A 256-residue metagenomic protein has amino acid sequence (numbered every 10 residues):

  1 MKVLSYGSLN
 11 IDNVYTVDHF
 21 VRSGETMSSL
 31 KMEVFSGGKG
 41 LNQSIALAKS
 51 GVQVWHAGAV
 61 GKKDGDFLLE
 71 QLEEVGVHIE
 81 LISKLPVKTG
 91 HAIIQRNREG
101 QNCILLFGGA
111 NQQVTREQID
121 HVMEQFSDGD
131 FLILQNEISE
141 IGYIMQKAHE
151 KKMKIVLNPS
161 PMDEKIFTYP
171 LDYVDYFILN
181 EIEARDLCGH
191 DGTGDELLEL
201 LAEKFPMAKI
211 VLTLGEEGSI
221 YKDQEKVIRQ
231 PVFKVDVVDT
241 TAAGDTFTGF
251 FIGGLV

Functional and structural regions predicted by a protein language model:
M1-A59, G65-E70, V237: Glycine-rich phosphate/adenosyl-contacting loop at the front of the ribokinase-like
V3-L4, E164, G194-V256: Conserved phosphate-binding/catalytic region of the ribokinase-like
L47, N180, G244: Short, conserved phosphate/pyrophosphate- and ester-handling motifs at nucleotide-, phospho-/glycolipid
H56, I82-K84, I94-F131: Conserved phosphate-binding/catalytic loop of the ribokinase/pfkB sugar-kinase fold
Q71-P86: A glycine-rich helix N-cap at a beta->alpha junction
G76, Q112-E117, V156-M162: Short gly/ser/thr-rich secondary-structure transition/capping motifs
F131-D195, E217-S219: Conserved beta-alpha-beta core of the PfkB/ribokinase-like small-molecule kinase fold
